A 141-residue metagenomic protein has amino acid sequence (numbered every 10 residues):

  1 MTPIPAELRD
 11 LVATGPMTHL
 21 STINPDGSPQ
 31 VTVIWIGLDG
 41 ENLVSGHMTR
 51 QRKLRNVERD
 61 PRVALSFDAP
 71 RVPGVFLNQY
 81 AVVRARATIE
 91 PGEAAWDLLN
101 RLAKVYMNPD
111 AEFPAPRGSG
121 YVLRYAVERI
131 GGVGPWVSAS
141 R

Functional and structural regions predicted by a protein language model:
M1-M17: Extreme N-terminal tail/first-helix region
T2-P3, G74-R141: Charged, gly/pro-rich active-site loop segments
L8, R50-K53, A95-L98, L102: Amphipathic alpha-helical interface surfaces
L11-V12, N56-V57, L102, Y125: A generic structural signal for nonpolar/aromatic side chains embedded in well-ordered alpha-helices
G15-T49, L65-D68: Short beta-strand segments
G46-N78: Helix-adjacent hinge/juxtasegments
